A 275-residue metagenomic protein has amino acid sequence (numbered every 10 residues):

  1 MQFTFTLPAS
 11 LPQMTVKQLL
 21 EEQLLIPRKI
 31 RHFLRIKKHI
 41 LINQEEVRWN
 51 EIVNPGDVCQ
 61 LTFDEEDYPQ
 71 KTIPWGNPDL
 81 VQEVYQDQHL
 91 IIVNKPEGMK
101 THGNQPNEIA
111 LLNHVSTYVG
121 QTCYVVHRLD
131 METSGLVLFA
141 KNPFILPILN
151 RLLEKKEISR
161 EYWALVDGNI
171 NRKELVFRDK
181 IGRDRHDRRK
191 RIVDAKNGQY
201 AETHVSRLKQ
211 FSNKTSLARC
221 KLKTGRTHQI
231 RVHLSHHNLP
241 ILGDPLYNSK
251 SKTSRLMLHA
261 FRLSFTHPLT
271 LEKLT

Functional and structural regions predicted by a protein language model:
M1-L34, V81, K196-Q199, S212-T215 (+2 more regions): Pseudouridine synthases involved in rRNA/tRNA modification
M1-V176, K180, R185: RNA pseudouridine synthases
N43, H102, A140, I192 (+2 more regions): Thr-Gly-centered strand-to-loop micro-motif
E46, P78-Q82, Y200-S206, K252-T253: Short small/polar-residue motifs
P69-K71, P147-L149, R188-I192, L242 (+1 more regions): A short, acidic/glycine-rich surface segment
E83, V166, H204-R207, I241: Conserved hydrophobic positions within beta-strands
V119-N150, R183-H237, H259-T275: The conserved catalytic core of RNA pseudouridine synthases
